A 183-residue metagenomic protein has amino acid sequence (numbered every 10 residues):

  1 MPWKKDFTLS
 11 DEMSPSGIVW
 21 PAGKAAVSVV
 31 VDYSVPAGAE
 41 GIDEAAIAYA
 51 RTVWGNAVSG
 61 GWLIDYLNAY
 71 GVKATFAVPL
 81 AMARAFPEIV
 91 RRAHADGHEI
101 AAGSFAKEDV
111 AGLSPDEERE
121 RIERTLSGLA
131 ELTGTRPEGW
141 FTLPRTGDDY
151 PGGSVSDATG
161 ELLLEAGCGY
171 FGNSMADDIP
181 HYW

Functional and structural regions predicted by a protein language model:
M1-W183: Catalytic alpha-helical scaffold of carbohydrate-active enzymes acting on polysaccharides/glycoconjugates
